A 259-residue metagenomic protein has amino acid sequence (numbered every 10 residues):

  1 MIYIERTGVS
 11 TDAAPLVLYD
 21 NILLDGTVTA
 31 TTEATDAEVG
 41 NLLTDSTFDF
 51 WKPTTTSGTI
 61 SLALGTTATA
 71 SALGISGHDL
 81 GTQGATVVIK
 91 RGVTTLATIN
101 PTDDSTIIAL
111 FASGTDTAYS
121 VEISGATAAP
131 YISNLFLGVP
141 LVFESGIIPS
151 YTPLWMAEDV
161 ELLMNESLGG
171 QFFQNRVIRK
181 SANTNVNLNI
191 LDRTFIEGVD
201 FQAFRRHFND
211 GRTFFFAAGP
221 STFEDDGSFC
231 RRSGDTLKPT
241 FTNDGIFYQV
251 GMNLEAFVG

Functional and structural regions predicted by a protein language model:
M1-T59, A63-A68, A72-G84, L96 (+2 more regions): Extracellular/virion structural assembly segments
T86-K90: Beta-strand signatures of extracellular beta-sandwich domains
